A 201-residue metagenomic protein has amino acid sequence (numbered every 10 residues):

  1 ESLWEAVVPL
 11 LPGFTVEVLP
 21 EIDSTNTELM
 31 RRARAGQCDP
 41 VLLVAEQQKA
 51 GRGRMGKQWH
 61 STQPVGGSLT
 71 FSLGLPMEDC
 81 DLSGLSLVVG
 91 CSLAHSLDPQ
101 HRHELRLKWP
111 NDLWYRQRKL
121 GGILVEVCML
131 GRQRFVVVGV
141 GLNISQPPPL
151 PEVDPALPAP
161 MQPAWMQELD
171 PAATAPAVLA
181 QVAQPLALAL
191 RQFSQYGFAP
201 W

Functional and structural regions predicted by a protein language model:
E1-R102: N-terminal lobe of the biotin/lipoate ligase/transferase fold
E78-L105, Y115-W201: Long, positively charged amphipathic alpha-helical accessory segments at protein N-termini or as interdomain linkers
